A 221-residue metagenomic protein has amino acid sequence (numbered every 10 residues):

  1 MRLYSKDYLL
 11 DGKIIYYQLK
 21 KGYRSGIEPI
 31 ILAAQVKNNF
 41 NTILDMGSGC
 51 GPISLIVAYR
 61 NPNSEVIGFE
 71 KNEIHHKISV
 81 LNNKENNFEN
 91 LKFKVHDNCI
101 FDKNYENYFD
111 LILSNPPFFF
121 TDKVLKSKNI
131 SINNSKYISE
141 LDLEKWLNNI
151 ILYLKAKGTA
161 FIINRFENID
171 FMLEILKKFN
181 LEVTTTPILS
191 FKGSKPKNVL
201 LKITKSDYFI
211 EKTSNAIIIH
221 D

Functional and structural regions predicted by a protein language model:
R2-T42, S48-Y59, K202, E211-T213 (+1 more regions): SAM-dependent Rossmann-like transferase core, predominantly class I methyltransferases with a strong bias toward
D11, N61-N63, F88, E106 (+2 more regions): Short, well-ordered coil/turn elements that cap or connect secondary structure elements
I15-Y17, K21, L141-P196: Conserved Class I SAM-dependent methyltransferase catalytic core
L32, N115, W146, I203: Residue-level signal for inorganic ion chemistry
A33, K128-S131, K178-F179: Glycine-rich, phosphate-binding/catalytic loops in enzymes
A34-Y105, L111-L125: Conserved SAM/SAH cofactor-binding pocket of Class I
P116-K145: Mobile active-site "lid"/loop adjacent to the S-adenosyl-L-methionine
S190-D221: SAM/dcSAM-binding transferase cores
